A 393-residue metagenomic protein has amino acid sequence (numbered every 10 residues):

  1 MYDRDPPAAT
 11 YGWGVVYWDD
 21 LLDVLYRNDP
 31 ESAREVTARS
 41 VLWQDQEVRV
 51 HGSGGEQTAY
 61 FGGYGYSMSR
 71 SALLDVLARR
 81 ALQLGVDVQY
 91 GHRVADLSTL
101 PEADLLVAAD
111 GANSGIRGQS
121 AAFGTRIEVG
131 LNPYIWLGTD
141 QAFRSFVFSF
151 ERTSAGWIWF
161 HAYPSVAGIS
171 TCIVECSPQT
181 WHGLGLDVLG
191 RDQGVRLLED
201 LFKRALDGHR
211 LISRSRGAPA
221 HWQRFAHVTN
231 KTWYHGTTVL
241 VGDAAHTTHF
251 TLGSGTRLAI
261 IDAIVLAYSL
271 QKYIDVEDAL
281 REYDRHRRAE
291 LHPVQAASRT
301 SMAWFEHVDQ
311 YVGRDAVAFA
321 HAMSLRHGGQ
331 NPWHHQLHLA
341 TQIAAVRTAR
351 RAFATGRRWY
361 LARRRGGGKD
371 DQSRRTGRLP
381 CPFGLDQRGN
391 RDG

Functional and structural regions predicted by a protein language model:
M1-Y11: Glycine-rich FAD pyrophosphate-binding loop
A8-A9, G115-I116, T247-H249: Catalytic P-loop NTPase motifs of RecA-like helicase/translocase cores
D19-W136, A344-R364: Conserved N-terminal helical subregion
E35-R39, F202-A218, V276-E282, L291-Q295: Acidic/histidine metal-binding catalytic segments
V48, L97, A162-Y163, W233: A structural signal for short hydrophobic beta-strand segments in well-ordered beta-sheet cores
R79, E102-F225, T229: Conserved FAD-binding catalytic core of PHBH/FMO-like flavoproteins
V107-A108, P219-T300, W304-E306: Conserved mid-domain beta->alpha element of the FAD-binding
Y268-L385: C-terminal helical "tail/cap" subdomain of flavin- and related membrane-associated enzymes
